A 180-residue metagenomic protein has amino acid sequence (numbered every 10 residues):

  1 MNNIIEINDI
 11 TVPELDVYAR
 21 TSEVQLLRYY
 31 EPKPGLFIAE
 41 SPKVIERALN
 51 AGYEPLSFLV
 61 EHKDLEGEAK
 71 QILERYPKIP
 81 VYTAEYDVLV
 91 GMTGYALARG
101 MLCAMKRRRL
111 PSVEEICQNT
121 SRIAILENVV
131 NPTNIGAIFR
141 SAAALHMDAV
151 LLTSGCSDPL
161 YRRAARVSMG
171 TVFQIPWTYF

Functional and structural regions predicted by a protein language model:
M1-A69, C156-S157: Boundary-proximal intrinsically disordered activation/regulatory segments immediately upstream of a helical core
I4-T11, P80-E85, P176-F180: Short acidic-hydrophobic, aromatic-tinged amphipathic segments that line or gate anion-handling sites
K33-L36, E54-F58, K78-P80, D148-V150 (+1 more regions): Short active-site oxyanion
R47, E68, G91, N134 (+2 more regions): Phosphate- and divalent-cation-binding pockets in alpha/beta enzyme and binding domains that engage nucleotide-derived
Q71-Y76, V167-T171: Short, conserved catalytic or adaptor-binding loops enriched in Gly and charged residues
L73-G94, T178: A glycine-rich helix N-cap at a beta->alpha junction
C103: Glycine-rich phosphate-binding loops that contact phosphosugars or nucleotide phosphates
R109-F180: RNA substrate-binding interface of SAM-dependent RNA methyltransferases
